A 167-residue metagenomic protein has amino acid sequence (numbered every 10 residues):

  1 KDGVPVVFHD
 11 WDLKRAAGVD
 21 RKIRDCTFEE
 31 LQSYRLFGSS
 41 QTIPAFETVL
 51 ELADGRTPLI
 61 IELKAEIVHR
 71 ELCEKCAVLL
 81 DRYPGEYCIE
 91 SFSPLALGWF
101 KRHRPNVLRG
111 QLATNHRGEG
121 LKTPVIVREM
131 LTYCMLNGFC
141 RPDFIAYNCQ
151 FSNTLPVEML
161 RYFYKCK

Functional and structural regions predicted by a protein language model:
K1: Asp-based phosphoryl-transfer active-site loop
V4, H9-R117, E129, G138-P142 (+1 more regions): Metal-dependent phosphodiesterase/phospholipase catalytic core, i.e., the His/Asp/Glu-rich active-site region
V125-L131: Nucleotide-sugar donor phosphate/pyrophosphate-binding loop at the beta->alpha transition of glycosyltransferases
T132-Y133, P156: Short glycine-rich, acidic/polar surface loops and turns
P156-F163: Short, aromatic/basic amphipathic alpha-helical patches
C166: Internal alpha/beta domain cores that form substrate/cofactor-binding pockets in large enzymes and binding proteins
